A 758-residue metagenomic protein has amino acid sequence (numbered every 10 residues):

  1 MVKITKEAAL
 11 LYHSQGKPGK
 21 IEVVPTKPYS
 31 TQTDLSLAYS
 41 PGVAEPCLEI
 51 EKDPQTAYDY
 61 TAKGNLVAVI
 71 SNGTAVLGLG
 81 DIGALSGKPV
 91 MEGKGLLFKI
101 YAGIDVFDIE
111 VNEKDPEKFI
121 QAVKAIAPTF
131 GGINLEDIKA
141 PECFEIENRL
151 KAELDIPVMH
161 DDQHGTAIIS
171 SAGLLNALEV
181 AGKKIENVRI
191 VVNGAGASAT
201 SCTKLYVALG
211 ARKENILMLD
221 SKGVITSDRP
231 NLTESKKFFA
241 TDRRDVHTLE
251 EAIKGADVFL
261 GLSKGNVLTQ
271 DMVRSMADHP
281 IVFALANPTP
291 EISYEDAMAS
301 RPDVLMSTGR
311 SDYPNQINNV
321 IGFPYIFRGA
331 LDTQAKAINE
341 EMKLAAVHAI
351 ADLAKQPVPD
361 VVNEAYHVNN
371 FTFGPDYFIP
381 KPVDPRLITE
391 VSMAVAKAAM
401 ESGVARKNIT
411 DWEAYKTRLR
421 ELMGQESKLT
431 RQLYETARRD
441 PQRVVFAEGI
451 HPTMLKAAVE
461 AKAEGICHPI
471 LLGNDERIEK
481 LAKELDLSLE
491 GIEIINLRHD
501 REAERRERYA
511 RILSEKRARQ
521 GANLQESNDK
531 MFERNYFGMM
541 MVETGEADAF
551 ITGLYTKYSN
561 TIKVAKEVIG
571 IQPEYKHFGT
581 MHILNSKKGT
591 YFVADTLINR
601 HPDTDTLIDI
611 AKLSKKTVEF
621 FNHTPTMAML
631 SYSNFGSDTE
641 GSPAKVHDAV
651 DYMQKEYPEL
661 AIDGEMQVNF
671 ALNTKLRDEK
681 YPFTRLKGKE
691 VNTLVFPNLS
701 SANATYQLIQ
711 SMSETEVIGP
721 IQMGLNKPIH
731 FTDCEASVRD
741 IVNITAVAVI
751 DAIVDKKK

Functional and structural regions predicted by a protein language model:
M1-V158, L353, K397-A398, R431-L455 (+4 more regions): N-terminal ligand-binding/catalytic initiation module
V2, D161-D162, A181-K183, A284-S392 (+4 more regions): Adenosine-phosphate binding glycine-rich loop
Y12-E45, E390-M423, S559-I562, V593-T596: Helix-enriched interaction subdomains in cytosolic or periplasmic regions, typified by TIR/SEFIR signaling/NADase cores
L66-G78, G83, A167-S170, A181-V207: Glycine-rich adenosine-cofactor-binding loop
L85, D137-K184, R406-I409, Y415-K758: Anion-binding alpha/beta catalytic cores of soluble intermediary-metabolism enzymes, centered on
N193, L209-K236: NAD(P)-binding Rossmann-fold cofactor-contacting core
K237-V304, R310-D312: Rossmann-like adenosine-cofactor binding region
